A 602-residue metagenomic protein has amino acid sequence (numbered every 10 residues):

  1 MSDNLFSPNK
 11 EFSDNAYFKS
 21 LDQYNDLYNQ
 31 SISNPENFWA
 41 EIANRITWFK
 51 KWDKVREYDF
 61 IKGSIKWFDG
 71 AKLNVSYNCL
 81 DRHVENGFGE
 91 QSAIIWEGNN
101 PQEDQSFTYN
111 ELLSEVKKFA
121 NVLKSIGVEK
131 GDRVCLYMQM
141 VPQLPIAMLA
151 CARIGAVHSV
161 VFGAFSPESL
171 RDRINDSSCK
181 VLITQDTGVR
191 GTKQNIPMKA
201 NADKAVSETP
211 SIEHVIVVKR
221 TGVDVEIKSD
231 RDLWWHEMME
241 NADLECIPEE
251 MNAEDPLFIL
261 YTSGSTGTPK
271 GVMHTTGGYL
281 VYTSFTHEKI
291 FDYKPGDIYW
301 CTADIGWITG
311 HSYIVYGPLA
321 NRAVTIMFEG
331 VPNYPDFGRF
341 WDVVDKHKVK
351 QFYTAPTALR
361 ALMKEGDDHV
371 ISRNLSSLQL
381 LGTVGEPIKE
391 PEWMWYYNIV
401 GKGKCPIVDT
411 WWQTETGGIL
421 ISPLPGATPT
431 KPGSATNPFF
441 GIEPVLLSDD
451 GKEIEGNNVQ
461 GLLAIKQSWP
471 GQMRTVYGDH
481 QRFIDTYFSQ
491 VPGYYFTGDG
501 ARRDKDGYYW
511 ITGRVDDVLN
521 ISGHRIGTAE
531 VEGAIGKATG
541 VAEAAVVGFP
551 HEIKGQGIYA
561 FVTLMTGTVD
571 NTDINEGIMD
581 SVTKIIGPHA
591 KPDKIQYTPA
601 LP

Functional and structural regions predicted by a protein language model:
S76, I94-L149, S166-R171, I227-E240 (+1 more regions): Conserved AMP-binding/adenylate-forming core of the ANL superfamily
E90-S92, V215-V217, K228-Y261, T268 (+3 more regions): Conserved pre-ATP/AMP-binding loop-to-beta segment of ANL
R153-E237, A355-P356, T566: Structural core segment of the AMP-binding/adenylate-forming
V161-D186, A202, D345, F352 (+6 more regions): AMP-binding/adenylate-forming catalytic core of the ANL superfamily
L280-I298, I308-Q351, K364-E365: Conserved AMP-binding/adenylation subdomain of ANL enzymes
K350-T354, M363-T430, E443: Gly/Ser/Thr-rich phosphate-binding loop
N437-G441, K452-Y487, I526: Conserved ATP/PPi-binding loop(s) of AMP-dependent carboxylate-activating enzymes
V445-Q467, K505-D506, V569-N575: Conserved beta-loop-beta connector loops within the AMP-binding
